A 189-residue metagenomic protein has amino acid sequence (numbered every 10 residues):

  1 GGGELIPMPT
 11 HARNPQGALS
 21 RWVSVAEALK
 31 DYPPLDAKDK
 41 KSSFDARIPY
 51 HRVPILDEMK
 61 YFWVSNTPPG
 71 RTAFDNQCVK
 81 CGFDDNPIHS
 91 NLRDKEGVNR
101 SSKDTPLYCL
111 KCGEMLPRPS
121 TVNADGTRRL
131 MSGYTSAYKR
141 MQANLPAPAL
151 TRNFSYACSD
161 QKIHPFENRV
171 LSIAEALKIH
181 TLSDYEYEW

Functional and structural regions predicted by a protein language model:
G1-S42: Flexible, glycine-/basic-rich loop-and-beta segments that form/coincide with the SAM-dependent methyltransferase
S43-W189: C-terminal target-recognition/interaction regions appended to catalytic cores
